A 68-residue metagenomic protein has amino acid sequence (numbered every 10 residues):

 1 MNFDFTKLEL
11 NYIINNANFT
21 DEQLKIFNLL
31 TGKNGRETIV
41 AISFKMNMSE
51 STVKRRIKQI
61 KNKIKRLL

Functional and structural regions predicted by a protein language model:
N2, N18-F19, T31-G35: Residue-level marker of regulatory loop/turn positions in helix-turn-helix DNA-binding domains and in histidine
N2-N16: Short, Lys/Arg-enriched N-terminal segment that forms or immediately precedes the first helix of a structured domain
N16-K25: Short helix-coil-helix linker/hinge
N28-G32, K65: Short, locally clustered residues in the helix-turn-helix/winged-helix DNA-binding domain
K33-S51: Helix-turn-helix DNA-binding module
I57: Short amphipathic alpha-helical/adjacent loop interface patches that line ligand and macromolecule-binding sites
K61-L68: Short, Lys/Arg-enriched C-terminal cap helix and immediately downstream tail that follows
